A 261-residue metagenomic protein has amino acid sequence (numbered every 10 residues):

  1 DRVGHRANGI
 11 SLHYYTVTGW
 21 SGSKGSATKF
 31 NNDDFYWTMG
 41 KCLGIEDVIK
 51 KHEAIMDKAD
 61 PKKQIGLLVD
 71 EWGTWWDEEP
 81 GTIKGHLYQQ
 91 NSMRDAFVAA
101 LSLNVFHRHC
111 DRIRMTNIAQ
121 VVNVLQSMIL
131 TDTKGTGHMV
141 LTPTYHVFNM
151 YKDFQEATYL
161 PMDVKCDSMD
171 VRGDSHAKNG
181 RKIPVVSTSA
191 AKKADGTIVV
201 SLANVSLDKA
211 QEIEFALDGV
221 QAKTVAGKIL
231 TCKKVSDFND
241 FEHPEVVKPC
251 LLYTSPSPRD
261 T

Functional and structural regions predicted by a protein language model:
D1-A96, A100, D167-A177: Noncatalytic carbohydrate-binding groove/subsite architecture in carbohydrate-active enzymes
S11, L68-V69, N117, V199-L202 (+1 more regions): Structured core elements
V48-I49, E53-K63, Q90, F106 (+3 more regions): Long hydrophobic segments that form regular secondary structure
A54-A59, S102-F106, T136, H176-A177 (+3 more regions): Generic recognition of flexible, low-complexity loop/linker segments
G66-Q155, Y159-V185: Aromatic/acidic polysaccharide-binding cleft in carbohydrate-active enzymes
R181-Q221, G227: Carbohydrate-binding surface patches
D218-D240: Solvent-exposed beta-hairpin/edge-strand motifs
Y253-D260: Conserved small/polar residues in nucleotide/adenosyl-binding loops
